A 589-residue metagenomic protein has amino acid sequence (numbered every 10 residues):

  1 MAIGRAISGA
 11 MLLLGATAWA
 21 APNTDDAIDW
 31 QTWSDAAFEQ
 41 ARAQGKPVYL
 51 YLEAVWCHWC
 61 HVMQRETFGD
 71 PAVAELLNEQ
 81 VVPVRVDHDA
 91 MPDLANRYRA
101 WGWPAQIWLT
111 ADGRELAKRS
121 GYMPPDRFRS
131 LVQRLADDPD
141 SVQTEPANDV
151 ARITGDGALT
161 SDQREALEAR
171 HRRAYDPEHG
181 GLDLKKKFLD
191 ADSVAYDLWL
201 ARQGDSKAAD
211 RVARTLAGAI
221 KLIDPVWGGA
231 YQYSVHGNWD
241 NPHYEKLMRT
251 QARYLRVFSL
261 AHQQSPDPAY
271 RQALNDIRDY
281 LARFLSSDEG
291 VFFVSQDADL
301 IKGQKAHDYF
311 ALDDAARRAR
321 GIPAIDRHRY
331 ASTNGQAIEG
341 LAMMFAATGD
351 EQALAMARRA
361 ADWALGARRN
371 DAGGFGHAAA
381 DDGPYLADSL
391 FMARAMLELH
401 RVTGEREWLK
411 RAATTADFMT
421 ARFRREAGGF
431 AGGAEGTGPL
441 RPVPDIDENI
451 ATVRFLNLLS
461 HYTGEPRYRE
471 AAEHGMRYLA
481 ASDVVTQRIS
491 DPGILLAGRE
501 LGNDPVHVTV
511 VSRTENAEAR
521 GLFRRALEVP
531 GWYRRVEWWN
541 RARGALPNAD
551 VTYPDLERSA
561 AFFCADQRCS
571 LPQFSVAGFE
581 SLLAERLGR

Functional and structural regions predicted by a protein language model:
M1-S8: Bacterial N-terminal signal peptides that target proteins for export
G15-A20: N-terminal signal peptide c-region/cleavage motif recognized by signal peptidases
A21-F38, Q163-E165: N-terminal "domain-start" segment that seeds a small globular fold
T32-V73, G498, V506-A519: Local sequence-structure signature of Cys/Sec-based thiol-disulfide redox active-site neighborhoods
S34-R42, R65-A117, R127-S130, L135 (+1 more regions): Thioredoxin-like thiol-disulfide oxidoreductase module
L52, C57-H61, Q106, G228 (+1 more regions): The canonical Cys-X-X-Cys-His
C57, L109-A117, A565-C569: Short, glycine-anchored, charge-dense loop/turn motifs used at functional sites
G102, A136-R589: Glycan-recognition and catalytic cores of secretory/periplasmic carbohydrate-active enzymes
